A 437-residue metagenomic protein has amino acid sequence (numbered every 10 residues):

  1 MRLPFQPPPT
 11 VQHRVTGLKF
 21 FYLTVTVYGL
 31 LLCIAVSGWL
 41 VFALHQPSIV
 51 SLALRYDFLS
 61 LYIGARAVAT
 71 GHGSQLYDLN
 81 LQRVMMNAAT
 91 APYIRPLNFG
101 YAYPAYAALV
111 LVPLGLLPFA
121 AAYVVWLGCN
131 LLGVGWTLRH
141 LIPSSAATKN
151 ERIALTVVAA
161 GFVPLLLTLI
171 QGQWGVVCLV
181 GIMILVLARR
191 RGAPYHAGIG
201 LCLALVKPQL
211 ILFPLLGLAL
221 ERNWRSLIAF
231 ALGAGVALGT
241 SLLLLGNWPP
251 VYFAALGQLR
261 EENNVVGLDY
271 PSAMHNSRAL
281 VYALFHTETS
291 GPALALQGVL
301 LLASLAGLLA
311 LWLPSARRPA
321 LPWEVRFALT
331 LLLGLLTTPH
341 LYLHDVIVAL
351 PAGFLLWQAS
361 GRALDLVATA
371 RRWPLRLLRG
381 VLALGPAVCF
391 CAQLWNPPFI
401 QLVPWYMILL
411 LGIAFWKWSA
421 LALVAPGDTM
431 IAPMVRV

Functional and structural regions predicted by a protein language model:
R2-H196, L218-L350, P426-G427, I431-V437: Primarily membrane-embedded glycan-assembly and transfer machineries that use lipid-linked glycans
C33, C202, T338, L356-W357 (+1 more regions): Hydrophobic alpha-helical segments of integral membrane proteins
A67, A283, G334-P339, G353-R362 (+1 more regions): Short basic/hydrophobic patches in alpha-helices and adjacent helix-turn junctions that form amphipathic surface motifs
V110-L111, I199-L201, L212-L215: Generic transmembrane alpha-helix signature in multi-pass membrane proteins, especially transporters/channels
Q173, C202-L203: Structural signature of hydrophobic alpha-helical transmembrane segments
Y342-Q358, Y406-M407: Hydrophobic/aromatic-rich transmembrane helices and adjacent perimembrane loops
W357-V437: Aromatic-enriched
